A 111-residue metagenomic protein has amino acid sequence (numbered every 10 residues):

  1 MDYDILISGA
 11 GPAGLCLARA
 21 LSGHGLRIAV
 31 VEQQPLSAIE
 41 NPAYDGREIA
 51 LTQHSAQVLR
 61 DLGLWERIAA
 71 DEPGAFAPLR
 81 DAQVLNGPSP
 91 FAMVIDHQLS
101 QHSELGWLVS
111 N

Functional and structural regions predicted by a protein language model:
M1-D2, D71-N111: Conserved N-terminal helical subregion
M1-I7, L21, I49-E66, A92-V94 (+1 more regions): Charged, low-complexity, helix/coiled-coil-prone segments
D2-V30: N-terminal Rossmann-like FAD-binding beta1-loop-alpha1 element of flavoenzymes
I7, D45, E104-L108: A generic secondary-structure micro-motif detector that highlights 1-2 residue hydrophobic/ambivalent hotspots embedded
L17, E40, V94: Short glycine-/acidic-enriched loop or helix-start segments at secondary-structure transitions that form or flank
S22-R47: Glycine-rich FAD pyrophosphate-binding loop
A43-G87: N-terminal FAD cofactor-binding segment of flavoenzymes
